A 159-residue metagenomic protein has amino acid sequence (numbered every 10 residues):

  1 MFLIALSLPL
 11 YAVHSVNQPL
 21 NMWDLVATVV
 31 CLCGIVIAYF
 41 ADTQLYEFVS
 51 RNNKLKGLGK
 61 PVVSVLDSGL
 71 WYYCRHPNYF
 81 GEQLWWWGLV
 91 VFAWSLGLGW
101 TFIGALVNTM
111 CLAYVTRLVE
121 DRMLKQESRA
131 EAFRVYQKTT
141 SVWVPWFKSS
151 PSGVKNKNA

Functional and structural regions predicted by a protein language model:
M1-A5: Specific transmembrane helices
L6-Q44, V49, N53, G57-A159: Hydrophobic transmembrane alpha-helices
